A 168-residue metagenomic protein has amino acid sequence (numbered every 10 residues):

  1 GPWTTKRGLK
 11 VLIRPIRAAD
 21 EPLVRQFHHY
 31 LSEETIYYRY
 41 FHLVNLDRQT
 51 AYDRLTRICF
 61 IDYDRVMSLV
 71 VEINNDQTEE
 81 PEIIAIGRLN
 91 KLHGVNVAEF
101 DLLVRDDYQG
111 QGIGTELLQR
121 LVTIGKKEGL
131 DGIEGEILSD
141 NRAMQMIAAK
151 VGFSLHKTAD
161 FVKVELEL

Functional and structural regions predicted by a protein language model:
G1-L168: Long, contiguous binding/interaction regions
